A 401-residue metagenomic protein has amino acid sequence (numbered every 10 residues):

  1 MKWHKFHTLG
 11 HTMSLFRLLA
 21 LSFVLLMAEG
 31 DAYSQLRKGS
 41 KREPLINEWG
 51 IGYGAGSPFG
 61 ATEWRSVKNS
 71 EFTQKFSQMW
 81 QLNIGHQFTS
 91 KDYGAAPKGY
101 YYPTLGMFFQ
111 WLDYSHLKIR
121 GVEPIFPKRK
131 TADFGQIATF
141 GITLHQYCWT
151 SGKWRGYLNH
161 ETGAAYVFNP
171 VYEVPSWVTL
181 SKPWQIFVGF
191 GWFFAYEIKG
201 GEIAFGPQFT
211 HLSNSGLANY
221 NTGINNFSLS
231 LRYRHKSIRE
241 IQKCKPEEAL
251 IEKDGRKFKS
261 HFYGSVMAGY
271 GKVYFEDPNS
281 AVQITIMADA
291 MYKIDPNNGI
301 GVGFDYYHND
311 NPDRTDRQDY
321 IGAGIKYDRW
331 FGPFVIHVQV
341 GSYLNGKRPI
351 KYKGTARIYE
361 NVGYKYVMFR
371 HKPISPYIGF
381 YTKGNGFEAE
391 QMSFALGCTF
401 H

Functional and structural regions predicted by a protein language model:
Q35-T89, R234-K236, C244-M291, T399-H401: Short glycine/proline- and aromatic-enriched beta-strand/turn motifs that initiate or cap beta-hairpins
E43-W49, G99-L105, G152-L158, K199-I203 (+6 more regions): Outer-envelope beta-barrel architecture signal
L45, Q74-L82, Y101, A132-F140 (+10 more regions): Residues that define the transmembrane beta-barrel architecture of outer-membrane proteins
I46-G50, E71-G121, P278-V335: Glycine- and aromatic-enriched membrane insertion/assembly motifs of diderm outer-membrane and organelle channel
Y53-F59, F109-S115, T162-P170, I198 (+9 more regions): Transmembrane beta-strands of outer-membrane beta-barrel pores
L82-S90, F140-C148, H160-A164, V188-Y196 (+9 more regions): Residues on the lipid-exposed face of transmembrane beta-strands in outer-membrane beta-barrel proteins
F134, G152, G216-N221, Y274-V282 (+4 more regions): Solvent-exposed loop/turn segments connecting transmembrane beta-strands in outer-membrane beta-barrel proteins
N225-P246, A389-H401: Outer-membrane beta-barrel "beta-signal"
